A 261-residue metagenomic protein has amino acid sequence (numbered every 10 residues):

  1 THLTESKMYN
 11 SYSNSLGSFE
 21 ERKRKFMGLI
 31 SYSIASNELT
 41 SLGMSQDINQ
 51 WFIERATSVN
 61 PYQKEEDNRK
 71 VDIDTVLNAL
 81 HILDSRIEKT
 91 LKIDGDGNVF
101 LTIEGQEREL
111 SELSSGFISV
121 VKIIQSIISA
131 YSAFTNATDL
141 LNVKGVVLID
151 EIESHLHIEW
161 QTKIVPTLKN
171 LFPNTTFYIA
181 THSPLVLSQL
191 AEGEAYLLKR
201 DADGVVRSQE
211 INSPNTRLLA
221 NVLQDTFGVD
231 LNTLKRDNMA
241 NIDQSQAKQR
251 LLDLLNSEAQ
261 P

Functional and structural regions predicted by a protein language model:
T1-L42, T226: P-loop NTPase motor core
Y9-Y12, Y32, Y62, Y131 (+2 more regions): Sequence-level detector for tyrosine residue identity
M27-I118, Q125-L140, R236-Q260: Extended helical coiled-coil dimerization/tether regions that scaffold and oligomerize large DNA-maintenance assemblies
G97-N238: Switch/communication elements of ASCE P-loop NTPase nucleotide-binding domains
